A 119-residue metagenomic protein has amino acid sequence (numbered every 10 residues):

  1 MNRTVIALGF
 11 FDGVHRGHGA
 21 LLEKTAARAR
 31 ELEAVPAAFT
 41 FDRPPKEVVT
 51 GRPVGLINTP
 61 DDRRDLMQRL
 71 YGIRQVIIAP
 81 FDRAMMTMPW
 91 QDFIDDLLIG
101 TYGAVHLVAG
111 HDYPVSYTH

Functional and structural regions predicted by a protein language model:
N2-T59: N-terminal catalytic cores of NTP/NDP-binding nucleotidyl/phosphoryl-transfer enzymes
A7-G9, Q75-P80, H106-D112: Short beta-strands and strand-loop turn motifs
F11, P44, A84, A109-P114: Short glycine-rich anion-binding loops that position phosphate/pyrophosphate groups of nucleotides and phosphorylated
H15, M67, L107: Residue-level signal for inorganic ion chemistry
A38-V49, G55-N58, D62-D96: Active-site-proximal cofactor/substrate-binding loop regions of enzyme domains
G72, Y102-G103: Short loop/turn motifs at secondary-structure junctions
L98-G100: Charge-rich, well-structured scaffold segments of protease-associated domains
T118-H119: Conserved small/polar residues in nucleotide/adenosyl-binding loops
